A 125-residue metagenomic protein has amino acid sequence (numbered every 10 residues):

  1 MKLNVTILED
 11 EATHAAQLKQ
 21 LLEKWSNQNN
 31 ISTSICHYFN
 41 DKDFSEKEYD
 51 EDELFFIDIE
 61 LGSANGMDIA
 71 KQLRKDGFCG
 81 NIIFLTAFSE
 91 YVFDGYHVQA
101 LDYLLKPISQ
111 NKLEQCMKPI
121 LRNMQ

Functional and structural regions predicted by a protein language model:
M1-T6: Non-catalytic signal-transmission and effector/linker regions of two-component phosphorelay proteins
E9: Conserved acidic carboxylate
A12-A16, V92: Charged phosphotransfer/docking patches of two-component systems
A16-K24: Charged docking surfaces used in two-component/phosphorelay signaling
K24-Q28, E46-D50, K75, R122: Secondary-structure boundary motif
N27-N40: Short hydrophobic/Thr-rich beta-strand motif most characteristic of the beta2 strand and flanking loop of CheY-like
H37-L54: Acidic, metal-coordinating helix/loop segments flanking the phosphotransfer/catalytic sites of two-component signaling
D52-Q125: CheY-like receiver
